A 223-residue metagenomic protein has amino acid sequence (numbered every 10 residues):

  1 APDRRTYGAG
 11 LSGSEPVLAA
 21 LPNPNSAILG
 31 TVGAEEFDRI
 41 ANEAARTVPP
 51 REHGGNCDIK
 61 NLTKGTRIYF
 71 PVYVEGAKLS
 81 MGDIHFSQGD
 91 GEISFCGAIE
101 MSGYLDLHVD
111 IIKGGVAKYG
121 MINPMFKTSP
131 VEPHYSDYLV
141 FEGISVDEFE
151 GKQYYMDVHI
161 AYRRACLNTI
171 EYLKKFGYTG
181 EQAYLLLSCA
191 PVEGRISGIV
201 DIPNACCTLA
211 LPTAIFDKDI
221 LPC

Functional and structural regions predicted by a protein language model:
A1-P130, L167, K175, G180-C223: Glycine-rich anion/phosphate-binding loop at the beta-strand->alpha-helix junction
I122-E181, L186: A hydrophobic, small-residue-rich beta->alpha segment in the mid-to-C-terminal subdomain of diverse proteins
